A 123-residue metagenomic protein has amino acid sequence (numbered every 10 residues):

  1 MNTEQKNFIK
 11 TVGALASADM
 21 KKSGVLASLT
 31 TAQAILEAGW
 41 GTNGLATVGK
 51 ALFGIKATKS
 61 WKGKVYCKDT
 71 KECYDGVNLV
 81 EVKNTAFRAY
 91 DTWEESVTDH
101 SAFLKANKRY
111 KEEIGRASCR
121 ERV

Functional and structural regions predicted by a protein language model:
M1-R120: Catalytic cores of secreted/periplasmic lytic hydrolases that degrade extracellular macromolecules
